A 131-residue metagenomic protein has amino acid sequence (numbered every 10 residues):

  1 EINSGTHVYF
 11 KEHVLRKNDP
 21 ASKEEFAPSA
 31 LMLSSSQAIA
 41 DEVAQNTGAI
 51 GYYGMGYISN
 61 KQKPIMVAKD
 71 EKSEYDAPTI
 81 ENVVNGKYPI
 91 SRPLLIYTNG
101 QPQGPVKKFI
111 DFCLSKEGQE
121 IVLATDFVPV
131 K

Functional and structural regions predicted by a protein language model:
E1-K131: Exported/periplasmic ABC-transporter solute-binding proteins
